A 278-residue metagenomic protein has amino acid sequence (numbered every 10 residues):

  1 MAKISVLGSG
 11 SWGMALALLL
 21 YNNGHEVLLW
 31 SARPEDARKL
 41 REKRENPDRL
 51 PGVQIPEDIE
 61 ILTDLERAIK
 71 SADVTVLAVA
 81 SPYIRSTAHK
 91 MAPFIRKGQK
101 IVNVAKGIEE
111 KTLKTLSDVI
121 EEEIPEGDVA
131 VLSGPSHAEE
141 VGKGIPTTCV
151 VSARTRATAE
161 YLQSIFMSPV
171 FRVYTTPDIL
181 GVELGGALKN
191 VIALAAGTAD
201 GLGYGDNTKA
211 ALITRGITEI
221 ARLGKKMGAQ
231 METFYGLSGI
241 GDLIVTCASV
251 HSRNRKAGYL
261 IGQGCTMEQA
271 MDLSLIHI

Functional and structural regions predicted by a protein language model:
M1-V53, E60-T63, K90: NAD(P)+-binding Rossmann beta1-loop-alpha1 motif at the extreme N-terminus of oxidoreductases
I55, I61-K70, V74-P146, L162: Rossmann-like NAD(P)(H) cofactor-binding subdomain of soluble oxidoreductases
K70-S71, L188, I240: Alpha-helix C-terminal capping/helix-to-coil transition sites in glycosyltransferase folds
Y83, F94, V119-G127, P146-T233 (+1 more regions): Internal alpha-helical scaffold of NAD(P)-dependent oxidoreductase catalytic cores
I240-E268: Acidic, Mg2+-coordinating active-site segments of isoprenoid diphosphate-utilizing enzymes
I276-I278: Conserved small/polar residues in nucleotide/adenosyl-binding loops
